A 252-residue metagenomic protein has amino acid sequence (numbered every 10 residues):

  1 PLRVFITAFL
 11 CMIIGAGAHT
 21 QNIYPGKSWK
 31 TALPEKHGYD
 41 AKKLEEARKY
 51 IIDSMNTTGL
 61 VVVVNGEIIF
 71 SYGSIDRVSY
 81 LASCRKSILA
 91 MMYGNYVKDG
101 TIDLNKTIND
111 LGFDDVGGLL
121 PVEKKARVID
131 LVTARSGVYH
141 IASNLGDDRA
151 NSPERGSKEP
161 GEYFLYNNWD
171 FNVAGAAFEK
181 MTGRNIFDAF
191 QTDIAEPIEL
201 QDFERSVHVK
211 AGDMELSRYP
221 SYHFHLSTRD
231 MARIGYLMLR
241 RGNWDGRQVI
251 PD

Functional and structural regions predicted by a protein language model:
F5-G15: Bacterial N-terminal signal peptides
A18-T20, P25: Boundary at the C-terminal end of the N-terminal hydrophobic targeting segment
G26-A32, K42-K49, L81, R85 (+1 more regions): Active-site-proximal loop and beta-strand segments within enzyme catalytic domains
L44-I75: A short, well-structured edge-of-sheet supersecondary motif
D53, N65, T133-I141, T192-F203 (+1 more regions): Glycine-rich, acidic and aromatic/proline-enriched surface loops and short helix-turn segments that act as binding
G66, Y80-N105, L131, A174-F178 (+2 more regions): Active-site SXXK
K98-A134, T182-S221, L226: Active-site helix/loop module of the DD-peptidase/beta-lactamase fold, centered on the serine-lysine SxxK catalytic
K158, D188, V207-D252: Penicillin-binding protein/beta-lactamase superfamily catalytic region
